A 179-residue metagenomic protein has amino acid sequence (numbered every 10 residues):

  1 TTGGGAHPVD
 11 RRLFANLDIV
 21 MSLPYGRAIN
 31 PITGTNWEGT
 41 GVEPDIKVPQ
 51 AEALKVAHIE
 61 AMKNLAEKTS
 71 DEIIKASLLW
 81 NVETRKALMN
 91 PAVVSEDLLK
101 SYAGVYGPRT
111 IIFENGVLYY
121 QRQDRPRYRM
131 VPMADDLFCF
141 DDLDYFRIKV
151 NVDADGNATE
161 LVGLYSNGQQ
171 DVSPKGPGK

Functional and structural regions predicted by a protein language model:
T1-D97, D155, L164-K179: C-terminal "post-core" interaction segments
D10-N16, Y106, F138-F140: Short acidic-hydrophobic surface loop/beta-edge motif
N16-D18, P108, Q123-R125, L143-Y145 (+1 more regions): Glycine-centered tight beta-turn/hairpin loop motif at sheet-sheet or coil-to-beta transitions
A28-I29, V117-Q121, C139, T159-G163: Short polybasic amphipathic segments
E83-R125: Short, solvent-exposed loop/hinge segments that bridge or flank secondary-structure elements
I112-N151: Central antiparallel beta-sheet cores of small beta-barrel/beta-sandwich binding domains
F146-G163: Low-complexity, intrinsically disordered Gly/Pro/Thr-rich segments
